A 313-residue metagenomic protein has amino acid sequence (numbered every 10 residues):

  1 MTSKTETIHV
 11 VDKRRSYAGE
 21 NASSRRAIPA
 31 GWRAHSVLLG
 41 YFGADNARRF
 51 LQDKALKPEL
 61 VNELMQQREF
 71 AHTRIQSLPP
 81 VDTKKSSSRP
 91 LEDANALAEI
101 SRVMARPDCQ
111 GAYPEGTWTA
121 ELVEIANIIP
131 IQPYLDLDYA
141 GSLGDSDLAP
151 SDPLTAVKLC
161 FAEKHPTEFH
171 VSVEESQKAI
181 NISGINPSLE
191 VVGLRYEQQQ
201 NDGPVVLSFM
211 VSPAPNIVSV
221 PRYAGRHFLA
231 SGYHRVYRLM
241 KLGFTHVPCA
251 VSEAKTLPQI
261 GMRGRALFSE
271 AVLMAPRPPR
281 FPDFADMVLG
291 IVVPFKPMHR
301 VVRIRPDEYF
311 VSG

Functional and structural regions predicted by a protein language model:
T2-R25, P29-A30, A34-S36, G40-G43: Mixed-charge, low-complexity intrinsically disordered regions
R26-E163: N-terminal extension/subdomain marker
Q110-R226: Short alpha-helix boundary/capping and kink motifs at helix termini
A224-K241: A sequence-level detector for short glycine-anchored, His/Arg-bearing signature motifs that mark catalytic or binding
F228, V247-V251: Short hydrophobic alpha-helical runs that function as membrane-insertion/retention elements
Y233, L242-F244, E253-K255: A short beta-strand motif that forms part of the nucleic acid-binding face of small beta-barrel RNA-binding folds
A250-K296: Accessory, usually C-terminal, subdomains that scaffold auxiliary metal cofactors
R300-G313: C-terminal catalytic or substrate-handling cores of phosphate/nucleotide- and metal-cofactor-dependent proteins acting
